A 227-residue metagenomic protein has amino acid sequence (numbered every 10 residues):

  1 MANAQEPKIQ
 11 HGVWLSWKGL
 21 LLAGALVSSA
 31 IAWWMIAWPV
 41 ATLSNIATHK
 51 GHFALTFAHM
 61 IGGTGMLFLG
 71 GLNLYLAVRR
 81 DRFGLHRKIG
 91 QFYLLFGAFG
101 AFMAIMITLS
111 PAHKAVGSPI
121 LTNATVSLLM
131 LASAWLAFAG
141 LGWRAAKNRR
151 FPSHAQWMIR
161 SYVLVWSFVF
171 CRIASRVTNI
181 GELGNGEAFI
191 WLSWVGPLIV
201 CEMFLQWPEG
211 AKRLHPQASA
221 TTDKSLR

Functional and structural regions predicted by a protein language model:
A2-R227: Alpha-helical membrane insertion/targeting regions
